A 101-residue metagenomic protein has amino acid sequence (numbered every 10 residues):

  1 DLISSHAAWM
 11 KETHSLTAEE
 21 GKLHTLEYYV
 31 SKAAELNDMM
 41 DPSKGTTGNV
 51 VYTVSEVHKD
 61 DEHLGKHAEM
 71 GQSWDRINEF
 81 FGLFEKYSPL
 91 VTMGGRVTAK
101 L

Functional and structural regions predicted by a protein language model:
D1, D61, G94-V97: Composition-driven recognition of long, C-terminal low-complexity regions enriched in serine/threonine
D1, T53-S55: Active-site-flanking beta-strand signature of metal-NTP-handling nucleotidyl enzymes and homologous cyclase-like
L2-S31, H63-N78: Short amphipathic alpha-helical segments
E12-T53, G82-K86, G94: Short, glycine- and small/hydrophobic-rich beta-strand elements in well-ordered beta-sheets
V57-H63: Helix N-cap motif at beta-to-alpha junctions
H58, Y87-S88: Beta-alpha junction/loop-to-helix N-cap segments that form part of ligand/metal-binding clefts
I77-Y87, L101: Generic structural signal of hydrophobic/aromatic residues within well-ordered alpha-helices of folded domains
P89-L101: Alpha-helical transmembrane segments and their immediate juxtamembrane flanks in integral membrane proteins
